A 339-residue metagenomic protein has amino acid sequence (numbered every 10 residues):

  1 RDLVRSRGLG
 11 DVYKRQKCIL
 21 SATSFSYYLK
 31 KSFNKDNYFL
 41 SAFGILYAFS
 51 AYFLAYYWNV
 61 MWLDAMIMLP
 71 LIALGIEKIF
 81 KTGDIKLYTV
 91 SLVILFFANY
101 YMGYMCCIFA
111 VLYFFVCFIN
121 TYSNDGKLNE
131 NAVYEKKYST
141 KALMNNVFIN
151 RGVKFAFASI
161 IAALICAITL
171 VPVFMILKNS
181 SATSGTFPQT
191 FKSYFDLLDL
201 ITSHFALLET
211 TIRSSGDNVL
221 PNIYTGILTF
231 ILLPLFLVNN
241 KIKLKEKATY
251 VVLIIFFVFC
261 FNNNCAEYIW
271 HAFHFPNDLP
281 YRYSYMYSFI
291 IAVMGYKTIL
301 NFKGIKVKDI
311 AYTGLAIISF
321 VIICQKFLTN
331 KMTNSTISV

Functional and structural regions predicted by a protein language model:
R1, R151-T249, F256-F259, N263-H271 (+2 more regions): Periplasmic/ER-lumenal interhelical loops and adjacent helix-loop junctions in multi-pass membrane proteins
D2-Y13: Single conserved hydrophobic/aromatic residue that forms the stacking wall/gate of nucleotide- or nucleobase-binding
Q16-L20, L63-L71, C107-I108, Y224-T229 (+1 more regions): Membrane-embedded alpha-helical segments of multi-pass membrane proteins, especially the transmembrane helices
I19-K31, N37-N120, R151-F174, N179 (+1 more regions): Membrane-embedded helix bundles of polyisoprenyl
T23-K31, L71-K78, A110-F118, L232-N239 (+2 more regions): Transmembrane alpha-helices and membrane-interface helical segments of multi-pass integral membrane enzymes
K35-A42, G83-Y88, K243-F256, G304-A316: Membrane-interfacial loop-to-transmembrane alpha-helix junctions, especially the N-terminal start
T121-N150: Membrane-interfacial, low-structure loops and terminal tails that flank and connect transmembrane helices in multi-pass
K308-V339: Transmembrane helical bundles and short interhelical boundary loops of multi-pass, membrane-embedded
